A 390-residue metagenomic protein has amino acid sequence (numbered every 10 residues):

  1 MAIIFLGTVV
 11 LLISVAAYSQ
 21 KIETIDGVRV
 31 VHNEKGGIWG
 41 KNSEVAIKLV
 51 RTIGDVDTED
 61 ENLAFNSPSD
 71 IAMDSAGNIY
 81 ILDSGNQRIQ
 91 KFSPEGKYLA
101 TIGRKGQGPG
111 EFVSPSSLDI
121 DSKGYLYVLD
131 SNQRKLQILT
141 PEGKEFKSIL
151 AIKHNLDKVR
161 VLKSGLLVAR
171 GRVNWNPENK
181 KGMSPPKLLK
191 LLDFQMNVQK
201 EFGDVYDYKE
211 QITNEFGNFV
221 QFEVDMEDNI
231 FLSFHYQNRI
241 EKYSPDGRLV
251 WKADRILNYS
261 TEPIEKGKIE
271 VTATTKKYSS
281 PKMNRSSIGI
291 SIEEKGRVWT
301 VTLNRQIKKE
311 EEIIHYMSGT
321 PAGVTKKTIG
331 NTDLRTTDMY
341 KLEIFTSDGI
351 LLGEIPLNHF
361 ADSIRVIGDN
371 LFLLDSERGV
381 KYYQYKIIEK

Functional and structural regions predicted by a protein language model:
M1-F5: Bacterial N-terminal signal peptides that target proteins for export
L6-G7, A17: Cleavable N-terminal signal peptides
A17-K390: Eukaryotic scaffold repeat domains enriched in small/polar residues
